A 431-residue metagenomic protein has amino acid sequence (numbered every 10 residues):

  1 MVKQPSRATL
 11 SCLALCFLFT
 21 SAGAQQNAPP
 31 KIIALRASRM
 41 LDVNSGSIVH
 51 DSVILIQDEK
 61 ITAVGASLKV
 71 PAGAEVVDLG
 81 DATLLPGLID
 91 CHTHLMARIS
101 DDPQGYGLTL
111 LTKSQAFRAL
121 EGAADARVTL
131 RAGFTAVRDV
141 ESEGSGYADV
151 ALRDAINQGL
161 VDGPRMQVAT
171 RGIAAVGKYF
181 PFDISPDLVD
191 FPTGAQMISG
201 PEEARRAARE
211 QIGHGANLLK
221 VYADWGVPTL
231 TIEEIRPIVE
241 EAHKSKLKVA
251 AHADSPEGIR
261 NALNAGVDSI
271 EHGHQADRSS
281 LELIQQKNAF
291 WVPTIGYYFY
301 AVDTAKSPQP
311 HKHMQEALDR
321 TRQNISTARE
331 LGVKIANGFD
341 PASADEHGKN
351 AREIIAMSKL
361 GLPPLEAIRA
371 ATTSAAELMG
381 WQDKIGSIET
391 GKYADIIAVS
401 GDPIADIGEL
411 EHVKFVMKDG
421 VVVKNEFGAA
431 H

Functional and structural regions predicted by a protein language model:
T9-S21: Bacterial N-terminal signal peptides
N27-K31, M40, S45-L85, L108 (+1 more regions): Histidine-rich, glycine-flanked metal-binding segment
A82-L160, E233, E257, N261-A265: Metal-associated gating/positioning segment near the N- to mid-region
M96-R118, V176-T193, Q286-L318: Active-site gating loops and adjacent loop-to-helix segments of metal-dependent hydrolytic enzymes
S100-P103, D149, T229, I259-A265 (+6 more regions): Histidine/acidic-residue-rich catalytic or RNA/ligand-binding cores of hydrolases and nuclease-related proteins
L108, K244-K246, A317-P403: His/Asp/Glu-enriched, well-ordered alpha-helical/loop segment that forms or immediately abuts the divalent-metal
E121-Y147, G163-R171, H214-G226, K248 (+3 more regions): Divalent metal-dependent hydrolysis catalytic cores, especially in the metallo-beta-lactamase
D154-G172, L230-D254, N288, V292-G296: Alpha-helix-loop-beta-strand connector modules within alpha/beta enzyme cores
